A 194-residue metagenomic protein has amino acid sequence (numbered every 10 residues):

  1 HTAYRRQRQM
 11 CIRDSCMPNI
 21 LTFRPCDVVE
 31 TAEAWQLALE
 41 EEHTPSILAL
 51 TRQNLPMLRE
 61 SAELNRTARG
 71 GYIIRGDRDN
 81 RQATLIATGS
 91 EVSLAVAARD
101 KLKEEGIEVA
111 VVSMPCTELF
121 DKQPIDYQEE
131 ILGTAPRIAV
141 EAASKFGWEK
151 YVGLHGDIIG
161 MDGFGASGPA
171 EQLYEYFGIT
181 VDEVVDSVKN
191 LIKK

Functional and structural regions predicted by a protein language model:
H1-I12: Single conserved hydrophobic/aromatic residue that forms the stacking wall/gate of nucleotide- or nucleobase-binding
R6, L21, A139-K194: Peripheral docking tails and interdomain loops at the edges of cofactor- or intermediate-handling domains
R6, N19, V111-S113: Long, C-terminal-biased catalytic regions of enzyme "large/alpha" subunits
Q9, C16-N19, V29-I86, S90-K101 (+2 more regions): Glycine-/acidic-rich phosphate or pyrophosphate-binding loops and their flanking alpha/beta elements
I20-F23, T44-L48, Q82-T84, V109-A110 (+2 more regions): Structural motif
C26: TRNA-recognition modules of translation machinery and tRNA-sensing kinases, especially anticodon-binding
K101-V112: Hard-cation-handling environments
S113-V152: Glycine-rich, anion-gripping cofactor-binding loops and their flanking helix/strand elements in enzyme active sites
